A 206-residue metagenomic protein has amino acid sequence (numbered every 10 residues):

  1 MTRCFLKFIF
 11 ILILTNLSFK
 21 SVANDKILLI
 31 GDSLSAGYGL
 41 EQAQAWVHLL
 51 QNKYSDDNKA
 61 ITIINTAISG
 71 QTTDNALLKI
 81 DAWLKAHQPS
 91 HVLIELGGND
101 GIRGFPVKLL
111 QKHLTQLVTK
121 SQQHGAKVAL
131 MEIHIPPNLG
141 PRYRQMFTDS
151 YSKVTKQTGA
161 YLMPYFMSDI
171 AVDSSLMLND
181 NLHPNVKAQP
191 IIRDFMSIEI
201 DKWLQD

Functional and structural regions predicted by a protein language model:
M1-I9: Bacterial N-terminal signal peptides that target proteins for export
I9, N24-I27, K59, I68 (+2 more regions): Catalytic-site microenvironment of enzymes that process N-acetyl-hexosamine-containing cell-wall polysaccharides
F10-L14: Hydrophobic helical h-region of N-terminal Sec-dependent signal peptides in bacterial secretory/periplasmic proteins
S18-K20: N-terminal signal peptide c-region/cleavage motif recognized by signal peptidases
V22-S69, K79-Q88: Serine-esterase "nucleophile elbow" of acetyl-processing enzymes
S35-A36, G70, I135, V172: Active-site micro-motifs of SAM-dependent methyltransferase domains
E41, I68-Q71, F105, P184: Short, surface-exposed alpha-helical recognition segments that flank or form part of ligand/macromolecule-binding
N75-D206: Alpha-helical cap/lid subdomain in secreted, periplasmic, or secretory-pathway luminal O-acyl-processing enzymes
